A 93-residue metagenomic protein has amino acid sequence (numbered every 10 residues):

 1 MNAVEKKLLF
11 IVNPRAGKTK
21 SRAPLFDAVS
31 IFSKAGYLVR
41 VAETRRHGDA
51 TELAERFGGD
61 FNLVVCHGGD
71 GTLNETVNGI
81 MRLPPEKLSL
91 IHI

Functional and structural regions predicted by a protein language model:
M1-H67, N74, N78-G79: ATP/NTP phosphate-donor binding region
R82: Active-site histidine-anchored catalytic micro-motif
P85-S89: A short helix->loop->beta-strand "cap" motif at the edges of active sites that frequently abuts
I91-I93: Conserved small/polar residues in nucleotide/adenosyl-binding loops
